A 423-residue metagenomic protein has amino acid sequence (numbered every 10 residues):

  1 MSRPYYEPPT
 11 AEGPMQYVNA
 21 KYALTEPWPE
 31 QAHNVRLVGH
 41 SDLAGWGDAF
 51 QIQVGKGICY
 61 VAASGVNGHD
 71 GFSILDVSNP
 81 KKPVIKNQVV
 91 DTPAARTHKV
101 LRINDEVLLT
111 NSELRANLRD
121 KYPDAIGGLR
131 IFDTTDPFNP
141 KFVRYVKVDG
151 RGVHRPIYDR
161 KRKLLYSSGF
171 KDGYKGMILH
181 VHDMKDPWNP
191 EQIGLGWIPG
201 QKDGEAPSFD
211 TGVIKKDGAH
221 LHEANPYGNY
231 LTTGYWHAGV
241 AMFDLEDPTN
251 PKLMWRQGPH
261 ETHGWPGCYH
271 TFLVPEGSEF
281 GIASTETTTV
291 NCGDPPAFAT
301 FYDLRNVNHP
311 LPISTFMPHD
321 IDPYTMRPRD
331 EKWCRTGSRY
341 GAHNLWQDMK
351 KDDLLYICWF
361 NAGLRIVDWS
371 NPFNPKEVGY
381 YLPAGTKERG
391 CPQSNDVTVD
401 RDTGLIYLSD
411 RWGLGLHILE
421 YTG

Functional and structural regions predicted by a protein language model:
M1-G423: Feature marking well-ordered beta-strand scaffolds used for ligand recognition
